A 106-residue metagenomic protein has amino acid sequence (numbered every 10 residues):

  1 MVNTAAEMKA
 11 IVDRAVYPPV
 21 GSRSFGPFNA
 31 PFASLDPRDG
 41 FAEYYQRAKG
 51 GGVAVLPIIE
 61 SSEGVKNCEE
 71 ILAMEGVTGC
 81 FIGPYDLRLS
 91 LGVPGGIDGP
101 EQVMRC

Functional and structural regions predicted by a protein language model:
M1-C106: Expand to "…catalyze enediolate/carbanion chemistry for C-C bond making/breaking, isomerization, decarboxylation
